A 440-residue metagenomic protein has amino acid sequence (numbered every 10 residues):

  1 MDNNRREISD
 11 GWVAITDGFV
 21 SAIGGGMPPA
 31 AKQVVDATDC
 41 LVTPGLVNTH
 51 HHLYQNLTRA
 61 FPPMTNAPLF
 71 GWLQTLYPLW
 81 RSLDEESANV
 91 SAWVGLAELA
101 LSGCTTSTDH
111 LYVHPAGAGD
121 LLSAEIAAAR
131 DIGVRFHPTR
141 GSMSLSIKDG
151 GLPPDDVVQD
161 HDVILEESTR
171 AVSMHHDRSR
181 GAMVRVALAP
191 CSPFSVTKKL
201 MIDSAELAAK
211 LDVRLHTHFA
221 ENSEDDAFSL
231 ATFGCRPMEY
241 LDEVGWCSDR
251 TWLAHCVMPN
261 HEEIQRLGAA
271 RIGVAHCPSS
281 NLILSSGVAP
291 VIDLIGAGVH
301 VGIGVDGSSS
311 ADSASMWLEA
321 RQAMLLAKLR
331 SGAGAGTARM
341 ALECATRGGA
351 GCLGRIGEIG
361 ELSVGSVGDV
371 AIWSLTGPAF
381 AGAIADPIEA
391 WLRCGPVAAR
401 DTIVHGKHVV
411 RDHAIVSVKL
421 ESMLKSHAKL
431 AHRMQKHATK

Functional and structural regions predicted by a protein language model:
M1-G11, T16-D17, G26, T346-K440: Active-site microenvironment of metallo-dependent hydrolases
G26-T43: Active-site metal-binding motif and surrounding structural segment of the metallo-beta-lactamase
G45-N56, L111, R214-S223: Histidine-centered catalytic micro-motifs
L57-A88, G117, L145-H161, A182 (+4 more regions): Active-site gating loops and adjacent loop-to-helix segments of metal-dependent hydrolytic enzymes
R59-H110, P115-R135, E166-R180, A428-T439: Alpha-helical scaffold segments that flank or form the walls of functional sites
G117-C256: Metal-coordinating catalytic core of metallo-dependent amide/deamination hydrolases
G133, A205-R214, W246-D249, R266-A275 (+2 more regions): Glycine-enriched alpha-helix->loop->beta-strand junction motifs that scaffold or abut catalytic
E243-R250, I292-G377, C394: His/Asp/Glu-enriched, well-ordered alpha-helical/loop segment that forms or immediately abuts the divalent-metal
